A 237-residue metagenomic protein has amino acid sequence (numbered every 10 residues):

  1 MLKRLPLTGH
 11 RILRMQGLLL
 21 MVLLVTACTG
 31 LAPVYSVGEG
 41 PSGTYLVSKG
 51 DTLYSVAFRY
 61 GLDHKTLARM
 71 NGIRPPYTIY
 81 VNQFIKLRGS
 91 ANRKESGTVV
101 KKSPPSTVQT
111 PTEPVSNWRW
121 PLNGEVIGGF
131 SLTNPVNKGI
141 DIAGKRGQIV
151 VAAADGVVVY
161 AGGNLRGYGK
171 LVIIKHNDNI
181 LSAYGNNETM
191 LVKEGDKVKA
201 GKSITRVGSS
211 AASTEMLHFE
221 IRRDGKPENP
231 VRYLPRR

Functional and structural regions predicted by a protein language model:
K3-L18: Bacterial N-terminal signal peptides that target proteins for export
L24-A27: C-terminal motif of bacterial Sec signal peptides marking the signal peptidase cleavage site
T29-E39, G43-K49, S55-S96: Extracellular LysM carbohydrate-binding repeats and other cell-envelope/extracellular binding modules
G72, N177-K197, G201: Short histidine-centered loop motifs in beta-beta connectors
Y80-G169, E228-V231: Surface-exposed, glycine-biased beta-strand/turn segments
V81, V150-V158, V192-R206: Short, well-structured beta-strand-loop connectors
V158-E188: Zn2+-dependent peptidoglycan hydrolase active-site motif and core
D196-R237: Conserved, short, structured surface segments that act as functional micro-motifs
